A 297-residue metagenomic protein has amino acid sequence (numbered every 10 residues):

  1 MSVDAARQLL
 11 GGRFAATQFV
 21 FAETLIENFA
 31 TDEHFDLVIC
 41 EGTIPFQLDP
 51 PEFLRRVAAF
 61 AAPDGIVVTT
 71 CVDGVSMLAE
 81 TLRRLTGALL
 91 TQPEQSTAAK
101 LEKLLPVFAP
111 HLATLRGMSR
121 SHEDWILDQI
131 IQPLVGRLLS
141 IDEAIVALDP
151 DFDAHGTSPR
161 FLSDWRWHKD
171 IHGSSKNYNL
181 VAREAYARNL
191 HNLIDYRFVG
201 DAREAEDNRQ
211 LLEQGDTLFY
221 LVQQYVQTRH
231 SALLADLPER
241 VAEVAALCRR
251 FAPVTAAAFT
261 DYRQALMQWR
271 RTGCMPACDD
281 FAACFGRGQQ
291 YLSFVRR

Functional and structural regions predicted by a protein language model:
M1-A5: Conserved short alpha-helix immediately C-terminal to the canonical SAM/SAH-binding motif I of Rossmann-like
A6-L10: Conserved SAM-binding loop
R13-N28: Conserved SAM-binding strand-loop segment of SAM-dependent methyltransferases
E27-V38: A short acidic, Gly/Pro-enriched loop at the edge of an enzyme's catalytic core that lines a small-molecule cofactor
D36-P51, V67: A short SAM/SAH-binding and catalytic strip from SAM-dependent methyltransferases
P51-I66: A short glycine-rich, Lys/Arg-flanked "PGG" loop and its adjoining helix->strand segment in the class I
I66-P110, G173: Conserved class I S-adenosyl-L-methionine
R120-V295: Rossmann-like AdoMet/SAM-dependent catalytic core
